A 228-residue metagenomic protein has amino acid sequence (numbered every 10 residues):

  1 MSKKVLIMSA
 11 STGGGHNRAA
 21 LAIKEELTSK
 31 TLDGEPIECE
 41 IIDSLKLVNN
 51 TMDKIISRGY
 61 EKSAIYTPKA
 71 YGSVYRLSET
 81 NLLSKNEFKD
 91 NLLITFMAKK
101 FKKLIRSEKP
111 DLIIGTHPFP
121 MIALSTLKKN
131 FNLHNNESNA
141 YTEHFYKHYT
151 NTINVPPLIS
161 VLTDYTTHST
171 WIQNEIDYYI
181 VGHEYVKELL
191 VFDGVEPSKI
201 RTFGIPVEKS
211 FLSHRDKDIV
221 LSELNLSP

Functional and structural regions predicted by a protein language model:
M1-V5: Extreme N-terminal starter segment of soluble prokaryotic enzymes
A10-L21: A short, glycine/small-residue-rich beta-strand->loop->alpha-helix junction that serves as a flexible
A22-S107: Conserved N-terminal ligand/cofactor-binding loop architecture of enzyme catalytic domains
D33-E35, T126, N130-N154: Short mixed-charge
I105, H148-P157, S169-Y178: A conserved, positively charged/aromatic
D111-L112, Y178: Structural motif
T116-F119: Short His-centered aromatic/hydrophobic patch
D177-P228: A nucleotide-sugar donor-handling region in carbohydrate enzymes
